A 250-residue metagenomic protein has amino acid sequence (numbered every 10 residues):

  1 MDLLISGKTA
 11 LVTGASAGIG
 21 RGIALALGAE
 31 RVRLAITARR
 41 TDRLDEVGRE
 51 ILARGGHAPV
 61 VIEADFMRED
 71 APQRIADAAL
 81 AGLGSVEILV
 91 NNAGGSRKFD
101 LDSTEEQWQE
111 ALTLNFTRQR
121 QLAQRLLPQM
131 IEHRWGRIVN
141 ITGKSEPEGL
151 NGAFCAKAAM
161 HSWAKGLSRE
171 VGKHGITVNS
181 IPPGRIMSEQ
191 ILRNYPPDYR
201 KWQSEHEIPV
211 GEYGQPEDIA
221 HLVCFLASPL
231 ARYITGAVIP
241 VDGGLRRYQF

Functional and structural regions predicted by a protein language model:
M1, K173, S180, R185-I208 (+2 more regions): A glycine/serine/threonine-rich, flexible loop-to-helix segment that serves as the NAD(P) cofactor-binding "lid"
T9, S16-G18: Conserved glycine-rich cofactor-binding loop
G95-Q109, G152, L192-P196: Conserved mid-core segment of classical short-chain dehydrogenase/reductases
F99, R137-K173, R185-I186: Catalytic loop of short-chain dehydrogenase/reductase
P128, R169-K173, R232: Alpha-helical segment proximal to the catalytic Tyr-Lys
I208-I219, L230: A conserved structural motif in NAD(P)-dependent oxidoreductases
C224, T235-F250: Short C-terminal tail/terminal secondary-structure segment of NAD(P)H-dependent dehydrogenase/reductase domains
